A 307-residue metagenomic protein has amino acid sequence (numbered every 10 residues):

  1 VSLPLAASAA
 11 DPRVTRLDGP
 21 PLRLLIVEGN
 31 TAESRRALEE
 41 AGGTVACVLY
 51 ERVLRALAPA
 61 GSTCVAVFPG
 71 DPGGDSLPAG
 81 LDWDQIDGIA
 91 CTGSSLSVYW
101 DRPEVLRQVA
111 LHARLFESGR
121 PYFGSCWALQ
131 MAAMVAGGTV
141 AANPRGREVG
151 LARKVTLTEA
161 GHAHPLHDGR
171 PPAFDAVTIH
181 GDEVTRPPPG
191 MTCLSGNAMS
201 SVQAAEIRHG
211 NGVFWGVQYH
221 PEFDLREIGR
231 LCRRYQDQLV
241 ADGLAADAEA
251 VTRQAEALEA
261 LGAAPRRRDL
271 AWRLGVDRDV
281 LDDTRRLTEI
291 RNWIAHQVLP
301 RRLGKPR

Functional and structural regions predicted by a protein language model:
V1-A110, R114-S118, D242-R307: N-terminal beta1-alpha1 cap of cysteine-dependent amidohydrolase-like domains
I26, C64-A66, F123-S125, S195 (+1 more regions): A structural signal for short, well-ordered beta-strand segments and their strand-loop junctions that often border
G29, G138-L231: Pocket-forming structural segment of enzyme catalytic cores
R36-A37, W100-R102, A133-V135, P188 (+2 more regions): Short glycine-/acidic-enriched loop or helix-start segments at secondary-structure transitions that form or flank
E39-G42, P103-L106, A136-V140, M191-T192 (+1 more regions): Short, glycine/charged-enriched secondary-structure capping and boundary segments
G80-D84, M131-A133, T185-P188, E206-R208: Short loop/helix-cap segments at secondary-structure boundaries that form the rim of catalytic
T92-A160: Cysteine-nucleophile active-site neighborhood
V202-A241, A245-E259, A263-R267, G275: A glycine-centered loop/beta-turn motif at secondary-structure junctions
